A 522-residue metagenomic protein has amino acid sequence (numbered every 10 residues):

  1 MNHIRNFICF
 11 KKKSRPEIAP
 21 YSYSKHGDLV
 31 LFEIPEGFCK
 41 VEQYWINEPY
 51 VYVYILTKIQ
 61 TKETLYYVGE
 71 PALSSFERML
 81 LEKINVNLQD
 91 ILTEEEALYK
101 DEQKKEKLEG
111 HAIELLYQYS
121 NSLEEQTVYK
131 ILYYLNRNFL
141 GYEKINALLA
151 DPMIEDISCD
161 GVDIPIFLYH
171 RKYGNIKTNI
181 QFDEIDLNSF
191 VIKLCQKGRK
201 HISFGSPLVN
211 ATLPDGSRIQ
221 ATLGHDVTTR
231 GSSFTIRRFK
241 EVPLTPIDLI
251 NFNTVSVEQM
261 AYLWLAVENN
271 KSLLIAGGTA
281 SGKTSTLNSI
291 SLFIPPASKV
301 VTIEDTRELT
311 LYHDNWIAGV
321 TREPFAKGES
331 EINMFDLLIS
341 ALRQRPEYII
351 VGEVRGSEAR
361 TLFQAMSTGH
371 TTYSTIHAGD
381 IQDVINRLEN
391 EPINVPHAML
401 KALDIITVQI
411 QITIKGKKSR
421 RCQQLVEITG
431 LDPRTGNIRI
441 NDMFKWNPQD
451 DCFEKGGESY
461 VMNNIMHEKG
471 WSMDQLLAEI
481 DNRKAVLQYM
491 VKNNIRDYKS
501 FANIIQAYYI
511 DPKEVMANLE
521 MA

Functional and structural regions predicted by a protein language model:
M1-I202, A522: N-terminal accessory targeting/assembly segments
Y44-N47, L56-I59, N146-D151, D156-G161 (+12 more regions): Replace "in large, NTP-powered and nucleic-acid-processing enzymes" with "in large, NTP-powered factors and other
A72-L73, D163-I164, K172-N175, E184 (+11 more regions): Conserved nucleotide-binding/hydrolysis micro-motifs of P-loop NTPases
C159-S272: P-loop NTP-binding catalytic core
M260-A276, S285, S289-I412: Switch/coupling sub-region of P-loop NTPases
G282: Conserved glycine(s) of the Walker
I405-Q488: Conserved P-loop NTPase
N482-A522: Terminal-proximal interaction/regulatory segments of ATP-powered molecular machines
